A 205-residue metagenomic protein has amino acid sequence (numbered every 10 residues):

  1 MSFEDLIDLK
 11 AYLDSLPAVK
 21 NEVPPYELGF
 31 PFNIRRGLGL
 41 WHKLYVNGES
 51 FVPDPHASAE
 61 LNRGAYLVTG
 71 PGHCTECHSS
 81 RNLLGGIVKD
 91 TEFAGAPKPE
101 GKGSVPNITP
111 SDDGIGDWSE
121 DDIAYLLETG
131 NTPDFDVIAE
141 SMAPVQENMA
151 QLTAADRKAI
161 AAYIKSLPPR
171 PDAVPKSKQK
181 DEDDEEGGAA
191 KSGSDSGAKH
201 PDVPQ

Functional and structural regions predicted by a protein language model:
M1-A59, A65-L67, R81-N82, A150 (+1 more regions): Hydrophobic, ordered structural segments
M1-E4, T91-T132, P144-K158: Electron-transfer interface patches adjacent to heme c in soluble/periplasmic c-type cytochromes and di-/multiheme
L9, G64-L67, P71-R81, I123 (+3 more regions): The canonical Cys-X-X-Cys-His
P25, G103, V137: Residue-level signal for pocket-adjacent positions within structured domains
G39-T69, D112, D183-Q205: Electrostatic cytochrome c docking/interface patches
W41-N62, I108, I115, Y125-F135 (+2 more regions): C-type cytochrome heme-c attachment and multiheme electron-transfer modules
R81-I87, D117-D122, T132-E140, P171-E182: Extended intrinsically disordered, low-complexity coil regions enriched in Ser, Thr, Gly, Ala and often Pro
